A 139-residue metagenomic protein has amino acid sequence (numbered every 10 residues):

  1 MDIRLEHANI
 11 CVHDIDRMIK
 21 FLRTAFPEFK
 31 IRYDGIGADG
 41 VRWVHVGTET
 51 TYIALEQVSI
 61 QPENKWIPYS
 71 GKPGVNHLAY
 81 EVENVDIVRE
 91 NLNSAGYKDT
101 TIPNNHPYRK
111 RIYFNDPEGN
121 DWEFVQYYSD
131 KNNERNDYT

Functional and structural regions predicted by a protein language model:
M1, R32, R89-T139: Vicinal oxygen chelate
D2, N9-Y52: Core segments of cupin and vicinal oxygen chelate
R4-D14, V44-G47, K65-N91, K110-N115 (+1 more regions): Vicinal oxygen chelate
E6, K30-R32, N76, T100: A short, local hydrophobic-aromatic micro-motif
K20, T24, D86-S94: Replace "anionic and nucleotidyl ligands
T50, Q57-S59: Short, small-residue-rich loop/turn micro-motifs
A54-E56, E123: Conserved beta-strand in the GNAT
